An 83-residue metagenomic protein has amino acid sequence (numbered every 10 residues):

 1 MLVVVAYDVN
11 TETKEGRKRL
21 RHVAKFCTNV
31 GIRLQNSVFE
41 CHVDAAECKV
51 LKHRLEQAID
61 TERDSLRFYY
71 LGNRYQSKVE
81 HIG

Functional and structural regions predicted by a protein language model:
M1-L34, V38, H42, A46-E47: Extended, hydrophobic alpha-helical segments
Q35-S65, Y70-K78: Short, intrinsically disordered low-complexity segments
E80-G83: Short, low-order "capping/linker" segments at domain edges
